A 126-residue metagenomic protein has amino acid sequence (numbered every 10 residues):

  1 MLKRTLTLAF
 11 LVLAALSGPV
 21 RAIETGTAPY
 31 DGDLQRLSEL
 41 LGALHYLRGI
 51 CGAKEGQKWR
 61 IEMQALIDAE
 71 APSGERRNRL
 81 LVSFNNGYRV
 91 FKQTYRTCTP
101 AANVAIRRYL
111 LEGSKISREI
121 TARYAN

Functional and structural regions predicted by a protein language model:
M1-T7: Bacterial N-terminal signal peptides that target proteins for export
V12-L13: Repetitive helical segments and hydrophobic/amphipathic motifs
S17-P19: N-terminal signal peptide c-region/cleavage motif recognized by signal peptidases
A22-A53: Immediate post-signal-peptide N-terminus of mature secreted/exported proteins
E55-N126: Compact alpha-helical subdomains of small soluble proteins
